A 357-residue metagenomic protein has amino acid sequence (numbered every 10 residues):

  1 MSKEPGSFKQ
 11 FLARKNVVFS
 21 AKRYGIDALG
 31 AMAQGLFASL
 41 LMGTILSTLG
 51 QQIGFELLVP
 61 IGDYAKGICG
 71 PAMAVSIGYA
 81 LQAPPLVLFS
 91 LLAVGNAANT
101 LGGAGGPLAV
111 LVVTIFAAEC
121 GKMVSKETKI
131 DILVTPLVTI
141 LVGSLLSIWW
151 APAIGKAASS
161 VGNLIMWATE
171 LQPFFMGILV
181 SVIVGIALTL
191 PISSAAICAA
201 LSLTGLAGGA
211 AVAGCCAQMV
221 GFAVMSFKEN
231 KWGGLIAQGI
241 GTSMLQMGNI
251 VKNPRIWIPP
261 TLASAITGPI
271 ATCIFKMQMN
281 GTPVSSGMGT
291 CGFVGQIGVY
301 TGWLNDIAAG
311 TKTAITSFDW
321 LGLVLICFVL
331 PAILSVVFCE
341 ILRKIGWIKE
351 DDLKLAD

Functional and structural regions predicted by a protein language model:
S2-D357: Pore-lining transmembrane helices
